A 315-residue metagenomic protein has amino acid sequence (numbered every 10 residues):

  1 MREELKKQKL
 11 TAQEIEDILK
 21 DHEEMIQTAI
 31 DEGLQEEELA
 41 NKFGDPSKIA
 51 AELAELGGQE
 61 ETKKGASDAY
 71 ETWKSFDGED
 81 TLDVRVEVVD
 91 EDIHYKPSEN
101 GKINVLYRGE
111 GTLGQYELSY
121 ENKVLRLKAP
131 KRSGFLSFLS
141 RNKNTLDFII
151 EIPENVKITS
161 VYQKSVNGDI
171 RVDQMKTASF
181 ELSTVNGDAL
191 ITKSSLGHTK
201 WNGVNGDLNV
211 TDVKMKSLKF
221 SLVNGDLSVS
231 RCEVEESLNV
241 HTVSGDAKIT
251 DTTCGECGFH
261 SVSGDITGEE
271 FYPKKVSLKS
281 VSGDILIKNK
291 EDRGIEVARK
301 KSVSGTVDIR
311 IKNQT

Functional and structural regions predicted by a protein language model:
M1-T62: Soluble N-terminal domains of membrane-associated systems
E16, E24, S47, E52-E87 (+9 more regions): Acidic (Asp/Glu) and glycine-rich low-complexity loops/linkers that are typically intrinsically disordered
L222, V229-T242, I249-D251: Short, structured interface segments that constitute the first stable element of a domain
V240-T242, I249-L278: Intrinsically disordered, low-complexity segments enriched in Gly and acidic/Ser/Thr residues that form flexible
Y272-K274, G283, E296: A short pocket-lining beta-strand/turn micro-motif at the edge of beta-sheets
